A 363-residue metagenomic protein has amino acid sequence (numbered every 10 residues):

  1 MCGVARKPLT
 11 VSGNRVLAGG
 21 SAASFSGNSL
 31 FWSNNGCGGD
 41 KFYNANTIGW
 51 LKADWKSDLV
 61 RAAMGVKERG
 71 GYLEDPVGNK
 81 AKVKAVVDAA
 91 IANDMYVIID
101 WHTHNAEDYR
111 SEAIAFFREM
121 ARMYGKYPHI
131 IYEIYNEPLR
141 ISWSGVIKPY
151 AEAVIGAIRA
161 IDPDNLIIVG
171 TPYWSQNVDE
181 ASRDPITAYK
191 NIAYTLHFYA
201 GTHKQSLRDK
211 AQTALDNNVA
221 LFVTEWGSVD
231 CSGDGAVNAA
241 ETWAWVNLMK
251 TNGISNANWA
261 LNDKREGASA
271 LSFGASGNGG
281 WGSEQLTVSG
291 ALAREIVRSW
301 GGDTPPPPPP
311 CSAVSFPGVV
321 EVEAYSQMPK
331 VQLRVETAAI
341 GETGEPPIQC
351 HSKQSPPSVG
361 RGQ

Functional and structural regions predicted by a protein language model:
M1-L59, E295, S299, T304-A313: N-terminal carbohydrate-binding accessory modules
K7-G13, W32, D40-K41, Y96 (+5 more regions): Extracellular glycoside hydrolase catalytic/binding regions
P8, A22-F25, N191-A193, G318-A324: A residue-level signal for beta-strand positions that form part of recognition/binding surfaces within mature
L17-A18, S24-S26, S33-G39, R69 (+3 more regions): Short, solvent-exposed loop/turn elements at domain surfaces
A23-T47, V66-V77, C231-D234, N278-W281: Acidic/histidine-rich helix-loop elements that form or flank divalent-metal/phosphate-binding sites at the catalytic
S29, M64-V66, T103, N136 (+1 more regions): A mature extracytoplasmic/lumenal domain signature
K41-N105, Y109-E119, G156-D162, N238-G253: Aromatic-lined substrate-binding rim segments of carbohydrate-active enzymes
P309-Q363: Extracytoplasmic
